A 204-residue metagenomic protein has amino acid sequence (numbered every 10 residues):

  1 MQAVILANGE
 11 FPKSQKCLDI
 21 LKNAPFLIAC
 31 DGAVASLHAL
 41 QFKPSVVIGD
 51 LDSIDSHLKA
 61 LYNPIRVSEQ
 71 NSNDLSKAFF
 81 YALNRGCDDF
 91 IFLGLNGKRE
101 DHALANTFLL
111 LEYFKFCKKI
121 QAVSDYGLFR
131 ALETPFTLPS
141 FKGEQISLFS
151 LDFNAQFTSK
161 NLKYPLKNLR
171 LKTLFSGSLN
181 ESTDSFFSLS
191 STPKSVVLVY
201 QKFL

Functional and structural regions predicted by a protein language model:
M1-L58: N-terminal beta-strand-loop-alpha-helix module at the start of alpha/beta ligand-binding or catalytic domains
L6-G9, L95-N96, Y200-K202: Structural motif
A24-P25, P44, L61-Y62, C87 (+1 more regions): Short, well-ordered alpha-helix to beta-strand connector turns
N63-R85: Short phosphate-binding loop-to-helix
E100-L111: Short Gly/Thr/Asp-enriched flexible loops that form oxyanion-binding sites at enzyme active sites
E112, F116-P139, I146: Class I SAM-dependent methyltransferase SAM-binding "motif I" and its flanking Rossmann-like core
L132-L204: Long, charged alpha-helical interface segments
